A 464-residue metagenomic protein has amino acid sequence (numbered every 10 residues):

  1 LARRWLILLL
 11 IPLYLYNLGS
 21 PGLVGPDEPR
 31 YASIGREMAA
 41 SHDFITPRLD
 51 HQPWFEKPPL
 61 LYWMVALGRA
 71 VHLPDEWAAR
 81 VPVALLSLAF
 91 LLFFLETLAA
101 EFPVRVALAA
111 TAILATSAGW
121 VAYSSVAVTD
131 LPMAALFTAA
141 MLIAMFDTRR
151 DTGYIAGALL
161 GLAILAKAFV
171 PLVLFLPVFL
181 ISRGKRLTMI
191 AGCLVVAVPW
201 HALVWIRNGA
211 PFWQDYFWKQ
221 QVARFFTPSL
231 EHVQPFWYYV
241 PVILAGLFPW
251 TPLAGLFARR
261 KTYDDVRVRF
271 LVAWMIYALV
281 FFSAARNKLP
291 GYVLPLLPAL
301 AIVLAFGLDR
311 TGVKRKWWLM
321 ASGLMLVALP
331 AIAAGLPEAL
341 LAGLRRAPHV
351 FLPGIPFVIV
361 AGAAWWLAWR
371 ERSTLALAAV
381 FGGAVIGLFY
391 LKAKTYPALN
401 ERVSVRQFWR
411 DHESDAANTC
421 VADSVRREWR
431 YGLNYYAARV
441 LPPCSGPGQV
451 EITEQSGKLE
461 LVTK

Functional and structural regions predicted by a protein language model:
L1-R315: Membrane-integral, polyisoprenol-dependent glycosyltransferases of the GT-C/oligosaccharyltransferase superfamily
R150, Y154, R259-K464: Membrane-embedded architecture of ER/inner-membrane glycosylation machinery
